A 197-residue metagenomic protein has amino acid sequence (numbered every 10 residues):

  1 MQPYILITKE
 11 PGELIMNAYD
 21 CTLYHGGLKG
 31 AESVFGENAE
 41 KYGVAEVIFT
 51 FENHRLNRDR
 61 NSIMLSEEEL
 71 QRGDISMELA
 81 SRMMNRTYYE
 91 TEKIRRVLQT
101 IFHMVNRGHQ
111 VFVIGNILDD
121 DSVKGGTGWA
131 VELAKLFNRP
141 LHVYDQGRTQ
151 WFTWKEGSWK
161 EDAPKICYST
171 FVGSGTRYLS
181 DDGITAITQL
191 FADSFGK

Functional and structural regions predicted by a protein language model:
Q2-Y4: Low-complexity, intrinsically disordered or signal/transmembrane-proximal segments
L6-K197: Acidic/glycine-enriched connector segments
